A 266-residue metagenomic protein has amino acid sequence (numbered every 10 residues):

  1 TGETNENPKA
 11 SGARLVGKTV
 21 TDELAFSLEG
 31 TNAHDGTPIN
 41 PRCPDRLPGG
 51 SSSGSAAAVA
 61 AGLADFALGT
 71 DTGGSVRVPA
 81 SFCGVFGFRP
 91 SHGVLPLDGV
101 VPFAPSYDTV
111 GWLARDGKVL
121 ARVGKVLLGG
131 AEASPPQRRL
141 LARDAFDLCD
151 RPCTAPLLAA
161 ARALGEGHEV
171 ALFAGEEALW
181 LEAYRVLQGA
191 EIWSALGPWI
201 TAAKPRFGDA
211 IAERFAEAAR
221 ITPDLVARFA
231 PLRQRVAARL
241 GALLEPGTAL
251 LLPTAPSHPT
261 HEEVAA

Functional and structural regions predicted by a protein language model:
N5, I39, E169-V170: Polar low-complexity intrinsically disordered regions enriched in Ser/Thr and small residues
N5-A10, L15, A161-G165: Hydrophobic alpha-helical packing residues
K9, R14-G124: Short glycine/serine-rich loop segments
G129-A265: Amidase signature
